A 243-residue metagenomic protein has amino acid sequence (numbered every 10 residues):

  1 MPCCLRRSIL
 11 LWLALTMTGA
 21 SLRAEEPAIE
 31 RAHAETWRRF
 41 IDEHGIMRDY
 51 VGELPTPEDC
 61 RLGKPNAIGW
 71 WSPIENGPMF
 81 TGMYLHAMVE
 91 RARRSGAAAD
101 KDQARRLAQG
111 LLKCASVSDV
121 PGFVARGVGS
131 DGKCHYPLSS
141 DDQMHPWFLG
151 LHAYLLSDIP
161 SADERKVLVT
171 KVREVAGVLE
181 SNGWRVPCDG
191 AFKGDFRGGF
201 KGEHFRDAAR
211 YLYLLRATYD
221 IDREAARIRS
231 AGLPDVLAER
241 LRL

Functional and structural regions predicted by a protein language model:
M1-L5: N-terminal secretory signal peptides that target proteins for export/translocation
S8-G19: Bacterial N-terminal signal peptides
A24-M79, R105-R106, G110-G127, D163 (+2 more regions): Low-complexity, Ser/Thr/Pro/Gly-enriched N-terminal "stalk/linker" regions
P65-Y84, D131-Q143, C188-Y211: Solvent-exposed loop and edge beta-strand segments that line ligand/cofactor-binding and catalytic clefts
P78, G82-V89, D102-R105, Q109 (+3 more regions): A structural signal for well-ordered alpha-helical segments within the folded catalytic domains of diverse enzymes
G82-A97, P146-D163, A209-D222: Well-ordered alpha-helical scaffold segments within catalytic/enzyme domains
A162-D222, S230: Elongated scaffolding segments in large macromolecular assemblies, built predominantly from amphipathic alpha-helices
I221-L243: Acidic, His/Gly-rich catalytic cores of divalent-metal-dependent hydrolytic chemistry
